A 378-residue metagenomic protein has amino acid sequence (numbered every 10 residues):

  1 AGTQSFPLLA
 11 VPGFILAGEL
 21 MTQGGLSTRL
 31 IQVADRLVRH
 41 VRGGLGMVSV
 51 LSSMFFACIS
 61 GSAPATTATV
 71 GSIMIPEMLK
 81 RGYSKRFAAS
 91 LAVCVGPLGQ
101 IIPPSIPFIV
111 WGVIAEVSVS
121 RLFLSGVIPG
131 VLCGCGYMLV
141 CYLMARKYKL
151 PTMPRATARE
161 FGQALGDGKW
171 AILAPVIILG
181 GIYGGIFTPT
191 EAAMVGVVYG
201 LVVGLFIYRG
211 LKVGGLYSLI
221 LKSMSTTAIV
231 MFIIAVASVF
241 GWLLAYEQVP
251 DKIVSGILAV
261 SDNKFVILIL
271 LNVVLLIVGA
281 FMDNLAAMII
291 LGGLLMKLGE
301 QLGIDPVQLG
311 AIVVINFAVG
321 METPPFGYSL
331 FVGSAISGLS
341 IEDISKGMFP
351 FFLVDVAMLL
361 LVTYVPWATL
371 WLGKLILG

Functional and structural regions predicted by a protein language model:
A1-G378: Alpha-helical transmembrane segments of multi-pass membrane transport proteins
